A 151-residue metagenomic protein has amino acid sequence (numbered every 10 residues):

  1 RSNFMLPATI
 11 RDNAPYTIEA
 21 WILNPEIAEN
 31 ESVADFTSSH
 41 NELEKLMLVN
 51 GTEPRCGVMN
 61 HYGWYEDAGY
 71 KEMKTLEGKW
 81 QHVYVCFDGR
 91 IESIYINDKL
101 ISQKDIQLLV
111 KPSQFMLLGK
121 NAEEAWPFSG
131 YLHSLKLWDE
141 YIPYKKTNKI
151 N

Functional and structural regions predicted by a protein language model:
R1-V58, E77, I91-E92, E123-P127 (+2 more regions): Extracellular glycan-recognition modules
M5-A8, G69-T75, D105-Q107: Beta-strand-rich interaction surfaces with strong enrichment in secreted/lumenal proteins
G57-H82: Short, aromatic/His-centered strand-loop micro-motif at the edge of beta-sheets
K79-S93: Localized edge beta-strand/strand-to-loop motifs within extracellular or lumenal beta-rich domains
K104-L132: Flexible glycan-contacting loops in extracellular carbohydrate-active proteins
N151: Aromatic sugar-binding interfaces of carbohydrate-active proteins
